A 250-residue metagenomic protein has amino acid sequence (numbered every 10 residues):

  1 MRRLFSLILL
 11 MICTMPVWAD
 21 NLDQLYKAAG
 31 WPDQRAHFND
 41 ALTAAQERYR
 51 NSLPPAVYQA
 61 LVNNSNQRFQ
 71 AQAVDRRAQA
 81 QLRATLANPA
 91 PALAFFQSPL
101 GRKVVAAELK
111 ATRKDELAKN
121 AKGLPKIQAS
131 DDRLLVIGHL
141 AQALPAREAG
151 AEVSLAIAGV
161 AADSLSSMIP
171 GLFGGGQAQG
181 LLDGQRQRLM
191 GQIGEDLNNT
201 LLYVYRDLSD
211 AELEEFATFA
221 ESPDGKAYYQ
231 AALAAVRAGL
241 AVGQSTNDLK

Functional and structural regions predicted by a protein language model:
R2-L7: Sec-dependent signal peptide recognition, specifically the positively charged N-region followed immediately by
C13-V17: N-terminal signal peptide c-region/cleavage motif recognized by signal peptidases
A19-E116: N-terminal Sec/ER secretory leader and immediately downstream segment of secreted/extracellular precursors
H37-F38, P89-A94, V104-A107, A151-S154 (+3 more regions): Surface-exposed patches in mature extracellular/periplasmic domains of secreted proteins
Y58-D75, L172-N198, L240-Q244, K250: Membrane-interacting alpha-helical segments
T112-R206: Extended amphipathic alpha-helical interaction segments
Q187-G191, E195-K250: A cross-kingdom marker for long, charged
